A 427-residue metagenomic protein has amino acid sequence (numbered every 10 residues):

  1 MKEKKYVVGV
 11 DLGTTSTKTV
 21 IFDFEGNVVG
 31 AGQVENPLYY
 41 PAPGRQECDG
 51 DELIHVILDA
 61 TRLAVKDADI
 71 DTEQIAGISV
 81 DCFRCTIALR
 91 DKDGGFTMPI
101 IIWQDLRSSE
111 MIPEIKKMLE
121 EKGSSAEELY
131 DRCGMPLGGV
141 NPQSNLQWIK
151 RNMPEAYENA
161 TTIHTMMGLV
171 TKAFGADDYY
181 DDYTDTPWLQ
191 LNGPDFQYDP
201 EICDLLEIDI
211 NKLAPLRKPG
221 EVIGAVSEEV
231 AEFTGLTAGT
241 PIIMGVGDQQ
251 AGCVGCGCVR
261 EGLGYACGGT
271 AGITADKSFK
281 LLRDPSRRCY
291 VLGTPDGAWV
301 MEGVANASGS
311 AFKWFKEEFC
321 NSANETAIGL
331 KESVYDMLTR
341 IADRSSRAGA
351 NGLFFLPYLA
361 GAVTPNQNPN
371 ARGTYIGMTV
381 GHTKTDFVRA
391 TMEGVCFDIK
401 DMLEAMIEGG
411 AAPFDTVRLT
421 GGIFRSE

Functional and structural regions predicted by a protein language model:
M1-M98, E114, D131, N159 (+4 more regions): N-terminal glycine/serine-rich phosphate-binding loop of ATP-dependent small-molecule kinases, especially carbohydrate
L12-T14, E25, A126-G247, F312 (+3 more regions): Gly/Ser/Thr-rich active-site cleft segment
T17-I21, T86-R90, W188, A251-G255 (+2 more regions): Short beta-strand scaffold segments in enzyme catalytic cores
I57-A76, M153-Y157, P200-I210, E232-T234 (+1 more regions): Phosphate/pyrophosphate-binding loops at sites that engage ATP/ADP/AMP, CoA/4′-phosphopantetheine, polyphosphate
E73-C82, T162-I163, P215, I243 (+1 more regions): Short glycine-rich phosphate-binding loop at a beta-alpha junction
Y130-R132, Q143, K150-M153, K172 (+3 more regions): A short helix-loop
Q190-D296, N306-A307, A323, G329-M337 (+3 more regions): ATP-dependent carbohydrate kinase catalytic cores
S346-E427: Activation-segment/catalytic-loop signature of the eukaryotic protein kinase fold
